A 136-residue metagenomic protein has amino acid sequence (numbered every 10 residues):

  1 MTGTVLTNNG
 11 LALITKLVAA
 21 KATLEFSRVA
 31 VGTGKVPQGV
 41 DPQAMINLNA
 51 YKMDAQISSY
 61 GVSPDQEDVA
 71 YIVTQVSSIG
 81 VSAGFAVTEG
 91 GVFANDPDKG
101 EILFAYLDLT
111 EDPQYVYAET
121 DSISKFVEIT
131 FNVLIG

Functional and structural regions predicted by a protein language model:
M1-G136: N-terminal assembly/attachment segments of tailed bacteriophage virion structural proteins
